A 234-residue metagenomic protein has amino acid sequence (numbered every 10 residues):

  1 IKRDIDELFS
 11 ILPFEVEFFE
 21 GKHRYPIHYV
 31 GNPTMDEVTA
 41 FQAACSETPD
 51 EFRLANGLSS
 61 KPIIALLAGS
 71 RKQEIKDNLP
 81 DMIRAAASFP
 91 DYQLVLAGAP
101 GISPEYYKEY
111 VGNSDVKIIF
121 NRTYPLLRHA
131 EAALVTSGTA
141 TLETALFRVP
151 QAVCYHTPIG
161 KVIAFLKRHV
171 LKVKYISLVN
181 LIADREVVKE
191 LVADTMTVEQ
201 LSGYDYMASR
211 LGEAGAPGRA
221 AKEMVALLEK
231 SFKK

Functional and structural regions predicted by a protein language model:
I1-K234: Nucleotide-activated sugar donor-binding and catalytic core shared by glycosyltransferases and related lipid-linked
